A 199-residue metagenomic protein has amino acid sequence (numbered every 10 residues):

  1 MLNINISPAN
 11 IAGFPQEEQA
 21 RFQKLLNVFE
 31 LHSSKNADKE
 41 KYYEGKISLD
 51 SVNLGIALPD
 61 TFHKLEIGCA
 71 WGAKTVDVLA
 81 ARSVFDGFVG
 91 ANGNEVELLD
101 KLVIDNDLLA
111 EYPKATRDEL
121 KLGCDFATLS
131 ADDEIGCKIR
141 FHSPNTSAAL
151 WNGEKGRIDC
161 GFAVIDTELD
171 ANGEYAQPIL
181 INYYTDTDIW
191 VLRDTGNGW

Functional and structural regions predicted by a protein language model:
M1-H142, T146, W151, K155-D159: Extended, helix-rich architectural segments
D132-W199: Active-site and NAD+-binding cores of ADP-ribose-processing enzymes
